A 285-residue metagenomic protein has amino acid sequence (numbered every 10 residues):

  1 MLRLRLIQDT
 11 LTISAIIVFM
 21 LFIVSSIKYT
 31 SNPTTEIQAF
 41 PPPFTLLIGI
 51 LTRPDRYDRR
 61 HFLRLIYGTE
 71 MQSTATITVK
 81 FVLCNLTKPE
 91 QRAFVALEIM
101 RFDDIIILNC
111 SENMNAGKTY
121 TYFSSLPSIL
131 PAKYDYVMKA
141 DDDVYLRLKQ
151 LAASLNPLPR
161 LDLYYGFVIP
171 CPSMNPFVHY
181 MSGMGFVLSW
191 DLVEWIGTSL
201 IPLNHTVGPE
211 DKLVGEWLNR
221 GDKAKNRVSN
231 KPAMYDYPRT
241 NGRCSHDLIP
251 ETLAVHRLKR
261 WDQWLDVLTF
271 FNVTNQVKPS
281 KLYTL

Functional and structural regions predicted by a protein language model:
M1-L285: Secretory-pathway lumenal glyco-enzymes, predominantly type II signal-anchor Golgi glycosyltransferases
